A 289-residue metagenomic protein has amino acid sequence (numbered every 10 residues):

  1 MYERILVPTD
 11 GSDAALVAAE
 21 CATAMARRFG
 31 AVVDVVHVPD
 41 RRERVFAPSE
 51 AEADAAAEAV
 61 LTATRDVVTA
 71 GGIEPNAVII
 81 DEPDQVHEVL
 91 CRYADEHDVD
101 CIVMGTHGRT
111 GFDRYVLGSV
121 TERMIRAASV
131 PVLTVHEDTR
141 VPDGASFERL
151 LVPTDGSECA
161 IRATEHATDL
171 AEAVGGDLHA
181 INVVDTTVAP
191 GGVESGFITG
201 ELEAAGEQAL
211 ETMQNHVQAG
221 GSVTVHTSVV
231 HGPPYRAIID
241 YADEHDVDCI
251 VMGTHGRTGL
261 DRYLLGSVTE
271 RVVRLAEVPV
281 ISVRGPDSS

Functional and structural regions predicted by a protein language model:
M1-D13, R126-R162, A276-S289: Intrinsically disordered or low-complexity boundary/linker segments at protein termini and domain junctions
R4, G30-D34, E74, R149 (+2 more regions): Residues at the starts of beta-strands that form the adenosine-phosphate
I5-V33, H37: N-terminal phosphate-binding or glycine-rich loops at protein starts, especially the Walker A/P-loop of NTPases
E20, V36-T62, N182-Q208: Acidic, proline/glycine-rich short linear motifs
D66-I102, Q218-I250, T258, L275-V278 (+1 more regions): Structural beta-alpha unit
D95-R140, E244-S289: Gly/Ser-rich helix-loop-strand patches that form or flank binding pockets for ribonucleotide-derived cofactors
A173-I250, T254-H255, D261-Y263: Structured core of small recognition/catalytic domains
